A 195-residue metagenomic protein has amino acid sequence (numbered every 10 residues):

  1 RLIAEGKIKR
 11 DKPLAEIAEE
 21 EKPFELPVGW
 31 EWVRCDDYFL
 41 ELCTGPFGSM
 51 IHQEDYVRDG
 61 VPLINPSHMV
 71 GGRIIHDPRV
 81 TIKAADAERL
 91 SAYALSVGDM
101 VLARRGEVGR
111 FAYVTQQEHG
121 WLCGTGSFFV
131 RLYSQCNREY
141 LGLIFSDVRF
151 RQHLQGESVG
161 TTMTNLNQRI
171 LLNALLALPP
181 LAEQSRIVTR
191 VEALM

Functional and structural regions predicted by a protein language model:
R1-L14: Extended, domain-scale alpha-helical bundle/helix-rich regions
A15-E21, D36-H52, S67-V97, Q116-Q117: Sequence-specific dsDNA recognition surfaces
E16-F47, L181-V188, M195: Non-catalytic DNA-recognition/assembly elements of restriction-modification systems
E21-L26, F128-Y133, L172-L178: Short, well-ordered beta-strand elements within core beta-sheets of diverse protein domains
Y38-L42, R104, I144-V148, E157 (+2 more regions): Generic, well-ordered alpha-helical scaffold segments in large soluble proteins
P62, D147-L176: Specificity-determining recognition surfaces
N65-P66, A84-S146, V159-G160, N167: A short beta-sheet element
